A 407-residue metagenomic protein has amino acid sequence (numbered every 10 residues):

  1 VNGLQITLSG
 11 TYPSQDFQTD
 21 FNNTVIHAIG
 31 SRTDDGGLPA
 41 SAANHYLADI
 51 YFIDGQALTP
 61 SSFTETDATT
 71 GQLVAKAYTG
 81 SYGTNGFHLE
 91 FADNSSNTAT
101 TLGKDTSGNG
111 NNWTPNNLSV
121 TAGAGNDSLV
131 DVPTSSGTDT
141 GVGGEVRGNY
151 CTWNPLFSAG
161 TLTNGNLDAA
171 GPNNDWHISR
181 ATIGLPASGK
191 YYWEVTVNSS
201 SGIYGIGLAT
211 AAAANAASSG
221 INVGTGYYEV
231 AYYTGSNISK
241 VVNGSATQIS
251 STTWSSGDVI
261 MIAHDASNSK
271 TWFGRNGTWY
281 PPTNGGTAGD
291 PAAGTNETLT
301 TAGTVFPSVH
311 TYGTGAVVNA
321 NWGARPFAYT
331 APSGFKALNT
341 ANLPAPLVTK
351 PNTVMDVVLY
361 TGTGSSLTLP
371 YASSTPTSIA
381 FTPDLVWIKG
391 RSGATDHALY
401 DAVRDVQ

Functional and structural regions predicted by a protein language model:
V1-D16, V242, Q248-S250, S255-T283: Extracellular glycan-interaction surfaces
L4-I6, T33-G36, F52-P60, A92-T98 (+8 more regions): Acidic glycine-/aspartate-rich tracts in secreted/extracellular proteins
Q5-Y12, Y46-L129, T134, W272 (+2 more regions): Extended recognition patches within non-cytosolic domains
D20-L47: Extracellular glycan-interaction patches encoded by glycine-rich segments
I29, L47-Y51, L89-E90, D105 (+4 more regions): Short hydrophobic/aromatic patches on beta-strands that form ligand-binding or substrate-lining surfaces
G36-A40, T69-G80, L162, A169-P186 (+2 more regions): Surface-exposed ligand/attachment interfaces on beta-rich extracellular proteins
P115-T121, V130-P155, W254-S255, W279-G303 (+2 more regions): Charged, alpha-helix-forming regions
P172-Y233: Secretory/extracellular carbohydrate-interaction modules and structurally similar beta-sandwich "look-alikes"
